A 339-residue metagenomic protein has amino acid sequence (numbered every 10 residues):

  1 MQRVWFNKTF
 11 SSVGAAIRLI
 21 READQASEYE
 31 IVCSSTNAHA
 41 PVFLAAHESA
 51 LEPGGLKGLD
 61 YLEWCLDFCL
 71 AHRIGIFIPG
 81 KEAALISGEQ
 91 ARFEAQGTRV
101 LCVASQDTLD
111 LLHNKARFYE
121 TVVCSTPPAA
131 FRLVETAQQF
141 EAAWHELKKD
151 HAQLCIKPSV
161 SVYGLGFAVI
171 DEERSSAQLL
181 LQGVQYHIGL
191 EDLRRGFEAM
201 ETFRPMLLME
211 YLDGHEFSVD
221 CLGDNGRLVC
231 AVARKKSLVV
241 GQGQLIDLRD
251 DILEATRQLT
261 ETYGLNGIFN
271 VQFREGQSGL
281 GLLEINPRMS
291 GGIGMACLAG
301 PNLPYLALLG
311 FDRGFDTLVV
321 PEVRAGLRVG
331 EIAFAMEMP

Functional and structural regions predicted by a protein language model:
M1-A104: ATP-binding N-terminal substructure of ATP-dependent carboxylate-amine bond-forming enzymes
M1-W5, Q153, L207: Residues that mark the start of a beta-strand
N7, S237-V240, Q244-P339: ATP-dependent carboxylate activation and anion-phosphoryl transfer catalytic cores that bind Mg-ATP to form
V42-L44, L59-E63, T108-A116, G164-G166 (+1 more regions): Short, charged, surface-exposed secondary-structure boundary motifs
R73, H151-A152, G264: Residue-level detector of structured alpha->beta connecting loops
L109-M206, N225: Active-site nucleotide/adenylate-binding loops and adjacent lid/helix of ATP-dependent enzymes
L180-L259, Y263, R274-E275, G279-G281: Phosphate-binding site of ATP-dependent enzymes
